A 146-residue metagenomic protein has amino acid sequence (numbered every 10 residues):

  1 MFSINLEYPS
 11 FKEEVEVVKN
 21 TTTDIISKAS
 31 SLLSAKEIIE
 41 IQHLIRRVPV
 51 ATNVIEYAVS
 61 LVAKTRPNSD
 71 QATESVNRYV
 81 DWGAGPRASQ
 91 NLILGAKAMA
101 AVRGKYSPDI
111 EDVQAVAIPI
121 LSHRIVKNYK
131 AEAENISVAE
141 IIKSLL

Functional and structural regions predicted by a protein language model:
S3-S75, V102-Y106, I110, A131-A133: Conserved C-terminal "switch" segment of AAA+ ATPases
P67-L146: C-terminal engagement/docking regions of AAA+ P-loop ATPases
